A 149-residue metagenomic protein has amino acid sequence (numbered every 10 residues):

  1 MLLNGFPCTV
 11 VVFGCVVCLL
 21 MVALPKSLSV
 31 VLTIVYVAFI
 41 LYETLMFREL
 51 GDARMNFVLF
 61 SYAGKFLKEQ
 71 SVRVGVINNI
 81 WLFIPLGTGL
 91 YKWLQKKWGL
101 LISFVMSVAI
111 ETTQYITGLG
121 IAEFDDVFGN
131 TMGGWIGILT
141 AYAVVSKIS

Functional and structural regions predicted by a protein language model:
M1-L119, F124, I138-S149: Bulky hydrophobic segments
